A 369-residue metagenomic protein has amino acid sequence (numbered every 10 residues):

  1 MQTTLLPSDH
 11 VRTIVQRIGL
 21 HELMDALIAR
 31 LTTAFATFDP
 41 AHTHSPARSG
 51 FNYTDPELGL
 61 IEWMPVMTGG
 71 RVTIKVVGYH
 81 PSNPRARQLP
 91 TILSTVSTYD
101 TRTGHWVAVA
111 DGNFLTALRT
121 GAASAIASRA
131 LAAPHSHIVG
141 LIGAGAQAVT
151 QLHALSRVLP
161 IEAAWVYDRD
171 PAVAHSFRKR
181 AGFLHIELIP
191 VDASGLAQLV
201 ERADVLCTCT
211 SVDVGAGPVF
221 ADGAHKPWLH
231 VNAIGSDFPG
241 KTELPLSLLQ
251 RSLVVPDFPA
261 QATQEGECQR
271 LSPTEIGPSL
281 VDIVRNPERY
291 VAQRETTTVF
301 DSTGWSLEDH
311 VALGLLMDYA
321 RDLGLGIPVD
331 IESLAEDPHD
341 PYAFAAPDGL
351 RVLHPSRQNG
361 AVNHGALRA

Functional and structural regions predicted by a protein language model:
M1-A117, A125, H135, L307-H310 (+4 more regions): N-terminal ligand-binding/catalytic initiation module
R12-G19, P239-D348, L353-G360, A366-A369: Adenosine-phosphate binding glycine-rich loop
L131-I138, P160, K226-P227: Short helix-loop-beta connector
A144-G145: Glycine-rich Rossmann-fold phosphate-binding loop(s) that bind the pyrophosphate of adenine dinucleotide cofactors
A148-V149: N-terminal Rossmann-fold NAD(P) dinucleotide-binding loop
L155: Aromatic pocket-lining residues of Rossmann-like dinucleotide-binding sites
V158-F183: NAD(P)-binding Rossmann-fold cofactor-contacting core
I186-L271: Rossmann-like adenosine-cofactor binding region
